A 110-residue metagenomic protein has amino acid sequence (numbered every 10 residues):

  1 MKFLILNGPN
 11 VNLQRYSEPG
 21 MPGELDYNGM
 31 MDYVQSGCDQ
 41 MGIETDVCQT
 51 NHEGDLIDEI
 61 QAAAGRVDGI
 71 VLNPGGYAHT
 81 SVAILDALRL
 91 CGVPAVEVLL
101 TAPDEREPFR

Functional and structural regions predicted by a protein language model:
M1-L4: Extreme N-terminal starter segment of soluble prokaryotic enzymes
L6-V11: N-terminal nucleotide-binding beta1-loop-alpha1 segment
Q14-N28: Glycine- and acidic-residue-enriched helix-capping/strand-helix junction motifs
E44-G54: Short beta->alpha junction loops
C48, V71, V96-V98: Hydrophobic/aromatic beta-strand patches that form the interior of the parallel beta-sheet core in alpha/beta enzyme
D55-E59, T80: Short acidic active-site motifs
A63-I70: Short acidic/histidine-rich motifs immediately flanking catalytic phosphotransfer sites in two-component signaling
Y77, V82-R110: Flexible, gly/pro- and Lys/Arg-enriched active-site loops
